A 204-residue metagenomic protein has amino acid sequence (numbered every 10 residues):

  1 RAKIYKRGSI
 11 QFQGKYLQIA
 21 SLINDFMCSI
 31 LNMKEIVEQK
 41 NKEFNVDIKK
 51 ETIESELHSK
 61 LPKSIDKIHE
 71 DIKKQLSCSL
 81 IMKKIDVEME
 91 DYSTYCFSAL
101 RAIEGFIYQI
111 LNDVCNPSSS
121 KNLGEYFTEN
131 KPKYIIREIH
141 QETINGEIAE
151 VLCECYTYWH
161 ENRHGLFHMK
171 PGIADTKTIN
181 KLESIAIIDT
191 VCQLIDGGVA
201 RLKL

Functional and structural regions predicted by a protein language model:
R1-E38: N-terminal accessory interaction module
N32-Y92: Charged alpha-helical initiation segments
K84-E88, L111, C115, P171 (+1 more regions): Short, flexible helix-adjacent loops and helix caps
D91-S98, C155, N162: Residue-level detector of well-ordered alpha-helical segments, enriched for hydrophobic/aromatic packing positions
T94-N116: Hydrophobic alpha-helical packing segments in soluble, helical-rich domains
S98-R101, E138-I139, E147, H164-G165: Extended, amphipathic alpha-helices with heptad-repeat/coiled-coil or helix-bundle character that serve as
I110-C153: Flexible secondary-structure boundary motifs
N145-L204: Charge-enriched, short contiguous segments at helix-coil
